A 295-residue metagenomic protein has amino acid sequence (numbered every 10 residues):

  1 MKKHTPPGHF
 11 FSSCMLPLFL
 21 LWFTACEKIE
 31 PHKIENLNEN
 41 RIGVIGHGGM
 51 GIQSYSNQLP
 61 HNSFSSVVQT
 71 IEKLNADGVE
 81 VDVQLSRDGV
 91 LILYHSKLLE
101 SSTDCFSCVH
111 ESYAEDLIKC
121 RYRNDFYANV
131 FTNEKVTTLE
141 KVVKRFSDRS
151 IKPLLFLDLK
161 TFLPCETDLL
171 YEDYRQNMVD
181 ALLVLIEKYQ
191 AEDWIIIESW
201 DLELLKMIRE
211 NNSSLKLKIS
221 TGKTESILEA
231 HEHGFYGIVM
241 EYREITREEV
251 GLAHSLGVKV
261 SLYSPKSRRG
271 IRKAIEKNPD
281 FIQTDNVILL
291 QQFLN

Functional and structural regions predicted by a protein language model:
M1-L37: Bacterial Sec-dependent N-terminal signal peptides
C26-N295: Phosphate-group recognition and catalysis centered on beta-loop-alpha active-site segments
